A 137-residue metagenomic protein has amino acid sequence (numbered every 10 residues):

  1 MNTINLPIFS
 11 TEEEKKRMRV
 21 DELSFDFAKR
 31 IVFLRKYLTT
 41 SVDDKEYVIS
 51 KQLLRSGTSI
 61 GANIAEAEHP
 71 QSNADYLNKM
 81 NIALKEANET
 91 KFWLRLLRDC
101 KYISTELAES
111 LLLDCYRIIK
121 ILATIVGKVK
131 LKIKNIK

Functional and structural regions predicted by a protein language model:
M1-A62, E66, P70-K137: Short, C-terminally biased terminal segments at protein or domain edges
